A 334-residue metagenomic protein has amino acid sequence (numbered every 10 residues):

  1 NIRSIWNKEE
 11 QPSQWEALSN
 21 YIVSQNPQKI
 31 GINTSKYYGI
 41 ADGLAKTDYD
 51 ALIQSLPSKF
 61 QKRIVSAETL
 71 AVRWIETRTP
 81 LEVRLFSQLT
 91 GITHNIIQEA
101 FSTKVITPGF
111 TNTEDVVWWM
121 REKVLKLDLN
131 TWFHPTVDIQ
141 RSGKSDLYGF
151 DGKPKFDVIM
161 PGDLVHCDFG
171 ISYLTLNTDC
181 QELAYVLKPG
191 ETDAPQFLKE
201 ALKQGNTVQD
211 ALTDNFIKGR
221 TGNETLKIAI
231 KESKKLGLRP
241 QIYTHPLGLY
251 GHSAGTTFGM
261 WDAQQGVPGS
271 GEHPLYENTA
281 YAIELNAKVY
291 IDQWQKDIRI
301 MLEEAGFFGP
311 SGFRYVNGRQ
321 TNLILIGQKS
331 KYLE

Functional and structural regions predicted by a protein language model:
N1-E334: Active-site neighborhoods and metal-handling regions in enzymes and metal-associated proteins
